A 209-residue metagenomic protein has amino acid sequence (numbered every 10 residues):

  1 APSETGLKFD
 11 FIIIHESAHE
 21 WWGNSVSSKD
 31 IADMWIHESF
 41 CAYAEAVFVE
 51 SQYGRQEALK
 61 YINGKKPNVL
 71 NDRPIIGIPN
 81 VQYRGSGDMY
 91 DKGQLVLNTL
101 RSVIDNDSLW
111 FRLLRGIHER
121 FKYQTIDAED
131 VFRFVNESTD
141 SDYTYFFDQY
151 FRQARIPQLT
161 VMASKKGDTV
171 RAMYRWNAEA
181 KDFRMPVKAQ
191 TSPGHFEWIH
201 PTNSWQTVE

Functional and structural regions predicted by a protein language model:
A1, A46-G54, F121-D127, P157-Q158: Secretory-pathway/luminal and periplasmic proteins that interact with or process carbohydrate-rich
P2-L59, L114: Zinc-dependent metallopeptidase catalytic helix centered on the HExxH motif and its immediate flanking segment
S3-K8, I78-G85, N98, H118: Active-site-adjacent structural elements in folded domains
G6-I14, D33-H37, M89-G93, Q124 (+4 more regions): Active-site-proximal structural scaffolding
H15-E20, N63-G77: Active-site-adjacent bridging/hinge elements
N68-L95: Conserved glycine-rich, hydrophobic/aromatic-active-site segments that form phosphate/pyrophosphate or metal-binding
S86-A172: Amphipathic alpha-helical substructures
Y143-T144, L159, A163-E209: Beta-strand-rich binding/interaction modules
